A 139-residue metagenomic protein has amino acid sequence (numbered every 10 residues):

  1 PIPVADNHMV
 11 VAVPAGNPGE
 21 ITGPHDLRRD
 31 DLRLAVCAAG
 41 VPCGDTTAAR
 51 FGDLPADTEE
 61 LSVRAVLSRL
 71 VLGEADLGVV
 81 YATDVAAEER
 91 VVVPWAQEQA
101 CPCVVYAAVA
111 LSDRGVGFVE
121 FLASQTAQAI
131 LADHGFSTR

Functional and structural regions predicted by a protein language model:
I2-R139: Exported/periplasmic ABC-transporter solute-binding proteins
